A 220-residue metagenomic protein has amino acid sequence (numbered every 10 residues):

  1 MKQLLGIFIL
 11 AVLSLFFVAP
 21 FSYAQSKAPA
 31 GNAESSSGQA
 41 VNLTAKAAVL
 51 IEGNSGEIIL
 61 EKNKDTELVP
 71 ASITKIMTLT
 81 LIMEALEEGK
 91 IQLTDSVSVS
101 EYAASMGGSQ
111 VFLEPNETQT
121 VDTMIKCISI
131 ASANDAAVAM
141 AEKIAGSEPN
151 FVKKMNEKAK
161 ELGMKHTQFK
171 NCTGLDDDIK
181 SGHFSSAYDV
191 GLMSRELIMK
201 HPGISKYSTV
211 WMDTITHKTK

Functional and structural regions predicted by a protein language model:
M1-I7: Positively charged n-region of N-terminal signal peptides that target proteins for export
L10-A11: Short, linear, compositionally biased motifs with a strong N-terminal bias
S14-Y23: C-terminal segment of classical bacterial N-terminal signal peptides
A24-G191, I198: Active-site-adjacent loops and short helices of periplasmic peptidoglycan-processing enzymes
G191-K220: Extracytoplasmic
